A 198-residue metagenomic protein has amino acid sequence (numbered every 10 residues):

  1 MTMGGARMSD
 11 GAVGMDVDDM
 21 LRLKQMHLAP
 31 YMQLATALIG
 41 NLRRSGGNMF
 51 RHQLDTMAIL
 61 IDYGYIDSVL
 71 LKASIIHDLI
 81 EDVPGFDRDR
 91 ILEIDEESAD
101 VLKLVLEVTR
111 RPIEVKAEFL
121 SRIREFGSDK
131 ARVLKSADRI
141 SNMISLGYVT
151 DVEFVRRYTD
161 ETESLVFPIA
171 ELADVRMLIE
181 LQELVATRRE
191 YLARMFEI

Functional and structural regions predicted by a protein language model:
T2-I198: Active-site helical microenvironments for divalent-metal-assisted chemistry
